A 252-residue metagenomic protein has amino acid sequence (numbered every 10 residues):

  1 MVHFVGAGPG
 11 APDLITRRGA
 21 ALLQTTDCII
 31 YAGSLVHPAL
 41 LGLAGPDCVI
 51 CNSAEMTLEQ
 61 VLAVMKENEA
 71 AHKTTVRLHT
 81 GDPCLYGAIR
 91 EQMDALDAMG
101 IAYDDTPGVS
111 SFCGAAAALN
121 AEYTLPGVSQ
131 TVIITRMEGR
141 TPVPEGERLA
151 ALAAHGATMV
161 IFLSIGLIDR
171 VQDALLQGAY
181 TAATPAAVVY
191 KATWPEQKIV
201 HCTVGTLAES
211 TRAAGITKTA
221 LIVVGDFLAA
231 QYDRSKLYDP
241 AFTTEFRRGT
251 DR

Functional and structural regions predicted by a protein language model:
M1-V109, G114, A208: Class I S-adenosyl-L-methionine
V2, Q60, A71-T75, T131 (+2 more regions): A contiguous loop/helix-start segment that scaffolds small-molecule binding in enzyme catalytic cores
T16-R17, S34, P126-V128, A183 (+1 more regions): Non-catalytic, surface-exposed connector residues within folded enzymatic/regulatory domains
A20, G42, E67, T124-L125 (+3 more regions): Short secondary-structure boundary/capping segments
Y31-G33, H79, R136, L163 (+1 more regions): Short beta-strand/turn micro-motifs composed of small residues that flank or help shape donor/cofactor-binding pockets
G42-L43, A118, A174: Residue-level signal for well-ordered alpha-helical positions
C84-H155, K198-H201, R252: Class I SAM-dependent methyltransferase SAM-binding "motif I" and its flanking Rossmann-like core
